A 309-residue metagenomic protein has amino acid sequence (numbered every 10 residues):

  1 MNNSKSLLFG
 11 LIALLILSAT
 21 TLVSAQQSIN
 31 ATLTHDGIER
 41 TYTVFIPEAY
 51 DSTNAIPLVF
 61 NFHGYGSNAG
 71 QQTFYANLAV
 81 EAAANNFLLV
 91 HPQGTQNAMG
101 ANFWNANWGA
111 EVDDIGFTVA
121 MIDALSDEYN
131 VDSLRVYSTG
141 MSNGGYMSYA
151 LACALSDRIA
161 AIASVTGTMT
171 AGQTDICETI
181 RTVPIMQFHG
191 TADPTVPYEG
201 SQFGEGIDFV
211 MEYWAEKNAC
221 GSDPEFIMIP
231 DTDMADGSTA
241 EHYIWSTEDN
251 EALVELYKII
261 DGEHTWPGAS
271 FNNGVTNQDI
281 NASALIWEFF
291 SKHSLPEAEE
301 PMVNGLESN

Functional and structural regions predicted by a protein language model:
M1-G10: Bacterial N-terminal signal peptides that target proteins for export
G10-A19: Bacterial N-terminal signal peptides
L22-L58, G70, A84, T139-A163 (+7 more regions): A domain-start/cap signature at the N-terminus of enzymes
I29, L33-A49, T53-Y137, M147-A150 (+3 more regions): Serine-hydrolase catalytic machinery in alpha/beta-hydrolase-like enzymes
G37, V183, F209-E300, N304: Alpha/beta-hydrolase-fold serine-hydrolase catalytic core, especially in secreted/extracellular enzymes
F60-F62, V165, I259: Alpha/beta-hydrolase
Q187-H189, D193: Short beta-strand/loop motif that positions the catalytic acidic residue of the alpha/beta-hydrolase fold
D193-V196, H264-T265: Acidic catalytic loop of the alpha/beta-hydrolase fold
